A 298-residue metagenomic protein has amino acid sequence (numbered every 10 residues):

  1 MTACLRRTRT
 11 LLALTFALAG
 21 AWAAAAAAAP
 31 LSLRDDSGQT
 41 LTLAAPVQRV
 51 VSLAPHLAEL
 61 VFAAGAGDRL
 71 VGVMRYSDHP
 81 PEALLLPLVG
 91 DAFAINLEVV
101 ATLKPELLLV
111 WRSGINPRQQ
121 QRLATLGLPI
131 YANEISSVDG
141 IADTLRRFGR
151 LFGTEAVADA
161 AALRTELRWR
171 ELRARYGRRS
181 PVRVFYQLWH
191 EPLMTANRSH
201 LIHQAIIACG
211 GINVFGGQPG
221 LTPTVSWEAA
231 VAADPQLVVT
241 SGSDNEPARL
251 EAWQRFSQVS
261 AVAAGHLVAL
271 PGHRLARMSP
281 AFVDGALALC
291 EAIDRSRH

Functional and structural regions predicted by a protein language model:
M1-R6: N-terminal secretory signal peptides that target proteins for export/translocation
L11-A23: Bacterial N-terminal signal peptides
A23-P30: Boundary at the C-terminal end of the N-terminal hydrophobic targeting segment
L31-L33, Q39-T40, E106-L107, W111 (+4 more regions): Extracytoplasmic substrate-binding proteins
R34-G38, V89-E98, G114, Q218-W227: Short helix-initiation/N-cap motifs at beta->coil->alpha
Q48-L103, L107-S113, V214: A short, structured surface patch at a secondary-structure boundary
A94-S113, L128, S226-S243: Proline-aspartate-enriched helix->loop->beta-strand connector
S199-T222, V268-A269: His/Asp/Glu-enriched short active-site or ligand-binding loop at hydrolase and phosphoryl-transfer sites
